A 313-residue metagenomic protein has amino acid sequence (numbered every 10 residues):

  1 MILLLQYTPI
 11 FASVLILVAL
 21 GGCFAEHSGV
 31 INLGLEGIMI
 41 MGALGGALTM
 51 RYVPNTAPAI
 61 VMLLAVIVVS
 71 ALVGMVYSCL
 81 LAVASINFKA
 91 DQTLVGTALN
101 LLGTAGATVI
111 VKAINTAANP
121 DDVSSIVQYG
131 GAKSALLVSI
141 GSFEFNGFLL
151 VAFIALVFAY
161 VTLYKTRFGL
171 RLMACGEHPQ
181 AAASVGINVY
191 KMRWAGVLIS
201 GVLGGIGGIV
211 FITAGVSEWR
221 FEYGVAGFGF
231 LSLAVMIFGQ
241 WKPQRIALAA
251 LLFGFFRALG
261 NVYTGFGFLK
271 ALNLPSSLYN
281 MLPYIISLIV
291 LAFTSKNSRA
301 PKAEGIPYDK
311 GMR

Functional and structural regions predicted by a protein language model:
M1-A19, I31, G45, P54-A65: Membrane-interfacial amphipathic/re-entrant helices at transmembrane-helix boundaries
F24-G45, L64, I86-L99, R171 (+2 more regions): Short, non-helical or kinked segments that cap or interrupt transmembrane helices
P58-T104: Alpha-helical transmembrane segments within multi-pass membrane transporters and channels
T104-S139, G260-L269, K296-I306: Extracellular/periplasmic helix-loop junction at the C-terminal end of a transmembrane helix in multi-pass membrane
P120-I126, E144-V151, R193, G227 (+3 more regions): Loop-to-transmembrane alpha-helix initiation sites
G141-R220, L248: Helix-loop-helix "hairpin" substructures at the membrane interface of multi-pass membrane proteins
A159, E177-S184, N188-K191, Y263-R313: Cytosolic-side transmembrane-helix boundaries in multi-pass membrane proteins
W219-Y284: Transmembrane alpha-helical segments in multi-pass inner-membrane proteins
